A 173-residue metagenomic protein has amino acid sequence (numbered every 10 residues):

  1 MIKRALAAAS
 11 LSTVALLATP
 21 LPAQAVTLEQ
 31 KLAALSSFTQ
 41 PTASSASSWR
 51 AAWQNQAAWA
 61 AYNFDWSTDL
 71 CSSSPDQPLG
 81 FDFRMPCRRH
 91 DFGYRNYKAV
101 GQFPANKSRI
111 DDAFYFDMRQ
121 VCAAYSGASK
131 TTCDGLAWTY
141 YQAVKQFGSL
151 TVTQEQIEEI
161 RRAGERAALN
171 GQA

Functional and structural regions predicted by a protein language model:
I2-R4, L21-A173: Extended terminal accessory/targeting regions
A9-A18: Bacterial N-terminal signal peptides
